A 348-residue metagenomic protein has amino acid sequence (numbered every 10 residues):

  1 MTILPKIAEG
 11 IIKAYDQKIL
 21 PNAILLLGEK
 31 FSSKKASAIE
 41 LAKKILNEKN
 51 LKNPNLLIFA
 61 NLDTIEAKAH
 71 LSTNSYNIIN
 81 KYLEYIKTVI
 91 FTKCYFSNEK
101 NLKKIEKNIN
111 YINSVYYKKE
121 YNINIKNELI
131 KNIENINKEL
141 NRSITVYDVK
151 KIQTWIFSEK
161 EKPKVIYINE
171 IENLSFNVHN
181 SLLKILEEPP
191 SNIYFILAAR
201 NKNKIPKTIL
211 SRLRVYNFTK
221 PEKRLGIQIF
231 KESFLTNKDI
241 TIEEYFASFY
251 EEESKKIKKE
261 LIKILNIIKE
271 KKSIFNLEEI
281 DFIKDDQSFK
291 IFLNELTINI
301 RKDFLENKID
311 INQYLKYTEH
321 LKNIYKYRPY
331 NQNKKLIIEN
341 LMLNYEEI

Functional and structural regions predicted by a protein language model:
M1-K52, L57-N61, K68-Y117, Y121-I130 (+2 more regions): Charged, glycine-rich active-site and insertion segments that engage polyanionic ligands
E9-Q17, S143-V165, N173, N180-K184: Conserved alpha-helical scaffold flanking the Walker A/P-loop in AAA+ ATPase domains
K30, E170-I171: Structured beta->alpha junctions
I65-S72, N135-I156: Short glycine-rich substrate-engagement loop in P-loop NTPases that contacts/grips substrate
V165-N169, L182, I193-A199: Structural recognition of the conserved hydrophobic beta-strand(s) that form the central parallel beta-sheet of P-loop
L174-N177, K204-P206: Short, well-ordered, mixed-charge alpha-helical segments that flank or form enzyme active sites
L186-P189: Substrate-engagement module of ASCE P-loop NTPases
